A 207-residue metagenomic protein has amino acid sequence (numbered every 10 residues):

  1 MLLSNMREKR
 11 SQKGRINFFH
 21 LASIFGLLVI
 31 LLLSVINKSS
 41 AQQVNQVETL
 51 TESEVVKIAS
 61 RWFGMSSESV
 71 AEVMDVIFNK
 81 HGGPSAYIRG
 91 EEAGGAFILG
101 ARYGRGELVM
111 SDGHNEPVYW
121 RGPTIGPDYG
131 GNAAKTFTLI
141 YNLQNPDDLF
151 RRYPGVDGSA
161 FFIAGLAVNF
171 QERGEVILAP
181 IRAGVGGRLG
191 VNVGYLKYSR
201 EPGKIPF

Functional and structural regions predicted by a protein language model:
M1-F19: N-terminal secretory signal peptides that target proteins for export/translocation
R10-S11, A22, P180, G190: Compositionally biased, low-complexity repeat tracts
K13-G14, F25, G82: Feature targets compositionally biased, intrinsically disordered low-complexity regions with long contiguous runs
A22-S34: Bacterial N-terminal signal peptides
I36-A41: Sec/Tat signal peptide C-region and signal peptidase I cleavage site
Q42-F207: Small-residue-enriched, tightly packed secondary-structure blocks
